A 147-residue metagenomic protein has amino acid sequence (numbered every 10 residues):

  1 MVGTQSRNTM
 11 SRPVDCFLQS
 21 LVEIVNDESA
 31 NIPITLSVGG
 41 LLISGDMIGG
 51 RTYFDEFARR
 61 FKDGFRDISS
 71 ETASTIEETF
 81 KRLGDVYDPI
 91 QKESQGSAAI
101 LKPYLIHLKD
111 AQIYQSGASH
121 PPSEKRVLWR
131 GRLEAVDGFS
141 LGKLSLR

Functional and structural regions predicted by a protein language model:
V2-R147: Conserved RNA-binding domains used in RNP assembly and mRNA/RNA metabolism
